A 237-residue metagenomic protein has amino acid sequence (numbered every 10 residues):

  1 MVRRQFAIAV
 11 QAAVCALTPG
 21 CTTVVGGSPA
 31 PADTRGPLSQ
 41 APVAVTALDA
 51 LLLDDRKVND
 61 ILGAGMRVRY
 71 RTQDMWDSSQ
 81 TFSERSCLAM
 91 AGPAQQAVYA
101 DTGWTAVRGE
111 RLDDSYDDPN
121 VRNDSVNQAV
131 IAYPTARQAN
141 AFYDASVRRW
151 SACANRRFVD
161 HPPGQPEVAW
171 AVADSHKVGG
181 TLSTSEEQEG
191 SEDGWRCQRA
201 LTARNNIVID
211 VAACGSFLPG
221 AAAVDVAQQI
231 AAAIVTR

Functional and structural regions predicted by a protein language model:
M1-A13: N-terminal export and membrane-targeting signals
L17-G20: C-terminal motif of bacterial Sec signal peptides marking the signal peptidase cleavage site
T22-D114: N-terminal "mature-domain start" segment
Q73-D77, W150-W195: Short Gly/Thr-rich strand-loop-strand
E110-D144: A short acidic-to-branched-hydrophobic micro-motif
D114-D118, R196-A203: Short, surface-exposed beta-strand/loop micro-motifs that present aromatic residues
V126-V130, T202, N206-G215: Short, well-ordered beta-strand elements
A212-R237: Surface-exposed amphipathic alpha-helical segments
